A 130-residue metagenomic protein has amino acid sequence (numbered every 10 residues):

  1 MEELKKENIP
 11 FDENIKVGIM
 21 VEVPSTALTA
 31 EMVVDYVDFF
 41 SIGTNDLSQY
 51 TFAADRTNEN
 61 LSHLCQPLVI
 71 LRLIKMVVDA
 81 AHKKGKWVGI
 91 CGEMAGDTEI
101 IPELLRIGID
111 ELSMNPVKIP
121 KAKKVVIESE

Functional and structural regions predicted by a protein language model:
M1-E130: Conserved alpha/beta-domain cores
